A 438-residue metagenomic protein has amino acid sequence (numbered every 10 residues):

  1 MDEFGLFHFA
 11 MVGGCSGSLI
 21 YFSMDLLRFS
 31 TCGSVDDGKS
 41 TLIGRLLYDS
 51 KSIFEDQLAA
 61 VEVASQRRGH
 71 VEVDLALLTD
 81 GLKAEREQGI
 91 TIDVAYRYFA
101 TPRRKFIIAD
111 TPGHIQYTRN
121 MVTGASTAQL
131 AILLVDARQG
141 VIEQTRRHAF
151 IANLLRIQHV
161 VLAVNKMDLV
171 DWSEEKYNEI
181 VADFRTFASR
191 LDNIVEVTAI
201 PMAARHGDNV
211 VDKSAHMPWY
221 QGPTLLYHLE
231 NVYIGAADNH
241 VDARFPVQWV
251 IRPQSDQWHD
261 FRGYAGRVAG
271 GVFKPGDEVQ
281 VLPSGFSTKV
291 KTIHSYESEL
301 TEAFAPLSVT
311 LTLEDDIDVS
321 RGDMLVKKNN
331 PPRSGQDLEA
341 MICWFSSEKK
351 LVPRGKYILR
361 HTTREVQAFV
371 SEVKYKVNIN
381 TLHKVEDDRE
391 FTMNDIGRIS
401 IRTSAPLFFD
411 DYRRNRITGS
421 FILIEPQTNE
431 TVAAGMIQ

Functional and structural regions predicted by a protein language model:
E3, F7, G14, I20-F29 (+3 more regions): C-terminal effector/interaction modules appended to NTPase cores
Y21-Q116, A128-A131: P-loop NTPase switch module centered on the Walker A-proximal segment
D36, L42, V61, G89 (+13 more regions): Residue-level signature of catalytic and energy-coupling elements of molecular machines, predominantly ATP/GTP-dependent
D37, Y48-S52, H114-I115, R138-I142 (+5 more regions): Conserved nucleotide-binding/hydrolysis micro-motifs of P-loop NTPases
R68-V73, D80-I92, F187-E196, E230-A243 (+5 more regions): Active-site phosphate-binding and catalytic loops of NTP-dependent enzymes
R104-F106, T111-Q116, S126-R147, I157-N178: Conserved Switch II/interswitch segment of TRAFAC-class P-loop GTPases
V170-A237: Canonical P-loop GTPase G-domain recognition
R205, G222-D260, A265, Q280: Accessory interdomain/linker segments of ATP-dependent helicases and helicase-like nucleic-acid enzymes that mediate
